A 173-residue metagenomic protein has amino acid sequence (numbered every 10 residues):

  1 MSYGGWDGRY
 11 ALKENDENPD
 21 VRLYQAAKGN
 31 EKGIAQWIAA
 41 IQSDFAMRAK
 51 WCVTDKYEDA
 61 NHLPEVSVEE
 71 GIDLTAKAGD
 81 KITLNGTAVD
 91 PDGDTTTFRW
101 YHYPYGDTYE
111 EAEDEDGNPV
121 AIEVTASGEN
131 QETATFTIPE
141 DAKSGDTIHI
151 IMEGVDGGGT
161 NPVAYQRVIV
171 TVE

Functional and structural regions predicted by a protein language model:
M1-E123, S127, T133, G145-T147: N-terminal acidic, glycine/proline-rich low-complexity segments
E132-A134, Y165: Extended non-globular C-terminal regions
T137-S144: Short, surface-exposed loop/turn segments at beta-strand-coil junctions that are enriched for proline with nearby
V155-N161: Short, solvent-exposed loop/turn segments at the edges of extracellular beta-sandwich modules
N161-V168: Extracellular and select intracellular beta-sandwich modules with Ser/Thr-enriched, small-residue motifs on
I169-E173: Short beta-strand edge segments in extracellular beta-sheet folds
